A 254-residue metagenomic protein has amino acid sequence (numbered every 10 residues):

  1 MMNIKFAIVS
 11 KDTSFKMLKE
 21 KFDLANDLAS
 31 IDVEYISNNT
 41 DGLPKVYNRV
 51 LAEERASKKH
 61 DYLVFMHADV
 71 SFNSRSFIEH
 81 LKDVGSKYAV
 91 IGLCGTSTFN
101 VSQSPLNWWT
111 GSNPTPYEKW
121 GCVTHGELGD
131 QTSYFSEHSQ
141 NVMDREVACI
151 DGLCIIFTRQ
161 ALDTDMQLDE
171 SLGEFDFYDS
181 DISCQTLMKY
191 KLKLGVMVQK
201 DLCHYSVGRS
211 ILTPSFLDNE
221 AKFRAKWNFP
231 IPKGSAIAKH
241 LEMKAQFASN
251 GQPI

Functional and structural regions predicted by a protein language model:
I8-L28: Short, well-formed alpha-helical segments that are part of the catalytic scaffolds of diverse glycosyltransferases
N39-Y47, E174-D176: A short, glycine-/small-residue-rich helix N-cap motif at loop->alpha-helix starts within glycosyltransferase
N48-Y62: Active-site nucleotide-sugar/metal-binding loop of Leloir-type enzymes
H60-S71: Short beta-strand-to-loop acidic/aromatic patch adjacent to the donor-nucleotide binding site
D69-D83: Acidic donor-binding/catalytic loop of UDP-sugar-dependent glycosyltransferases, especially processive GT2
H80-R159, D163-T164: Conserved catalytic core of nucleotide-sugar-dependent glycosyltransferases
E137-D144, A148-D165, S171-K200: A short, conserved alpha-helix in the catalytic core of glycosyltransferases
D176, G195-F223: Active-site donor/metal-binding and catalytic loop motifs of nucleotide-sugar-dependent glycosylation enzymes
